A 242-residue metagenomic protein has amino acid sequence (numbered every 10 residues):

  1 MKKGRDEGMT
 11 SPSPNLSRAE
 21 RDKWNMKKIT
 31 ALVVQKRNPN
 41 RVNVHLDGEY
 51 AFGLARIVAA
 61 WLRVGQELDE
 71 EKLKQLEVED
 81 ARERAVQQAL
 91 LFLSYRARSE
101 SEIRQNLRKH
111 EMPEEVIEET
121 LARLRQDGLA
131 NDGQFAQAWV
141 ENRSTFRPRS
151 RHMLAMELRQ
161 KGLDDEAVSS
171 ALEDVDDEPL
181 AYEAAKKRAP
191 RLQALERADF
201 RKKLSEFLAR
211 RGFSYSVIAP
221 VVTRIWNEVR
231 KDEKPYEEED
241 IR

Functional and structural regions predicted by a protein language model:
M1-R242: An alpha-helical, amphipathic repeat domain used for nucleic-acid recognition, typified by the mTERF helical solenoid
